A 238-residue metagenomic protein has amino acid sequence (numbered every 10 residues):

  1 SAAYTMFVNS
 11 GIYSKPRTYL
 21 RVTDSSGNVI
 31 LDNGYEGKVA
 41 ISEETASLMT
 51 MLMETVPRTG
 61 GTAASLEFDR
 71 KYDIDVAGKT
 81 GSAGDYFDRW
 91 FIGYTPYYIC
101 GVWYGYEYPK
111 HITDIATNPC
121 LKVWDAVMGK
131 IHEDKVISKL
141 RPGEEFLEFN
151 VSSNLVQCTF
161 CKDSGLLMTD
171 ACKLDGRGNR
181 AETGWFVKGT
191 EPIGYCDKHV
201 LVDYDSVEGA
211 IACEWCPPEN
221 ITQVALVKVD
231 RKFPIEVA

Functional and structural regions predicted by a protein language model:
S1-D205: A penicillin-recognizing enzyme superfamily signal
G194-A238: C-terminal functional modules
